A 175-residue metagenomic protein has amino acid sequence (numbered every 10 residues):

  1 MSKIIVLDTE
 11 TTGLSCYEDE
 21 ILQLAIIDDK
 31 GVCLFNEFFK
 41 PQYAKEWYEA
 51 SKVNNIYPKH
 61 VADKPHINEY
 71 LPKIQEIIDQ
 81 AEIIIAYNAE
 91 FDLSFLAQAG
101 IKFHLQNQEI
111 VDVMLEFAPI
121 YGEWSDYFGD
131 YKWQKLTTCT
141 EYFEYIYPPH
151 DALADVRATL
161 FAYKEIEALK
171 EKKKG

Functional and structural regions predicted by a protein language model:
M1-L105, W133-I146, H150: Conserved non-catalytic scaffold segment of RNase H-like nuclease domains
S2, F128, T140-Y142, Y147 (+2 more regions): Acidic two-metal-ion nuclease catalytic site recognized across multiple nuclease folds, prominently DnaQ/RNase D-T
H104-E109, K172-K173: P-loop/Walker A phosphate-binding loop and immediately adjacent motor/lid segment at beta-alpha junctions
V111-Y131: Short alpha-helix plus adjacent loop in nuclease-associated cores
